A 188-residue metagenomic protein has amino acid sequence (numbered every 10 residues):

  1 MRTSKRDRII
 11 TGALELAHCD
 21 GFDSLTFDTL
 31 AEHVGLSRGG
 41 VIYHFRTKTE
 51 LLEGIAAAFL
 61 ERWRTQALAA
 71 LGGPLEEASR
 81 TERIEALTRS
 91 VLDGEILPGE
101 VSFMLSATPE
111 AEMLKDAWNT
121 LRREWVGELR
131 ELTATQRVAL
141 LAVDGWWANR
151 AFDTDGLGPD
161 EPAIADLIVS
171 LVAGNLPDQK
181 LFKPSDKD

Functional and structural regions predicted by a protein language model:
K5-L16, L30, I55-F59, W63: Generic hydrophobic, amphipathic alpha-helix propensity
R8, L16-E50: Helix-turn-helix
G12-D20, Q66-A69, A142-N149: Solvent-exposed, amphipathic alpha-helical segments
E61-E100: Hydrophobic alpha-helical connector segments
L87-V91, E100-A107, A139-W146: Short alpha-helical scaffolding segments that buttress acidic/His motifs in well-ordered protein cores
P98, A111-D188: Hydrophobic/aromatic-rich alpha-helical bundle segments in the mid-to-C-terminal region
